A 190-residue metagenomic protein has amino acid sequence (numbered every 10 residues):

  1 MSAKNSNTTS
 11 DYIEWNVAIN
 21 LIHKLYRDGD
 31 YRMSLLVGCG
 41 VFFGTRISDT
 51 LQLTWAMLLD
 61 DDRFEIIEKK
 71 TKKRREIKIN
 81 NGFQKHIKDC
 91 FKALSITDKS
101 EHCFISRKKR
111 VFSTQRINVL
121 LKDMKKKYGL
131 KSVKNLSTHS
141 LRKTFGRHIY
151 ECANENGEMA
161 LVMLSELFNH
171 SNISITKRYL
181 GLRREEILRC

Functional and structural regions predicted by a protein language model:
M1-I19, K73-N81, S100: DNA breakage-rejoining catalytic core of tyrosine-based enzymes
S2, I13-F43, E155-N156, A160: Basic, Lys/Arg- and aromatic-enriched nucleic-acid-binding interface segment
E14, A18, G82-S132: Active-site/catalytic core of tyrosine-dependent DNA strand-transfer enzymes
L25-M33, V119-V162, E166: Short, basic (Lys/Arg/His-rich) helix/loop patches that form interaction surfaces in the mid-to-C-terminal regions
R32-C39, W55, I79, L120: Non-catalytic DNA-binding core/recognition domains of DNA-processing enzymes
L36, S48-L53, L164: Alpha-helix N-cap/helix-start motif at helix boundaries, enriched for small hydrophobics
Q52-Q84: Conserved tyrosine-mediated DNA breakage-rejoining catalytic core shared by Y-recombinases
E68-K70, F168-C190: Catalytic-site neighborhood detector that most strongly recognizes the C-terminal catalytic loop/helix of tyrosine
